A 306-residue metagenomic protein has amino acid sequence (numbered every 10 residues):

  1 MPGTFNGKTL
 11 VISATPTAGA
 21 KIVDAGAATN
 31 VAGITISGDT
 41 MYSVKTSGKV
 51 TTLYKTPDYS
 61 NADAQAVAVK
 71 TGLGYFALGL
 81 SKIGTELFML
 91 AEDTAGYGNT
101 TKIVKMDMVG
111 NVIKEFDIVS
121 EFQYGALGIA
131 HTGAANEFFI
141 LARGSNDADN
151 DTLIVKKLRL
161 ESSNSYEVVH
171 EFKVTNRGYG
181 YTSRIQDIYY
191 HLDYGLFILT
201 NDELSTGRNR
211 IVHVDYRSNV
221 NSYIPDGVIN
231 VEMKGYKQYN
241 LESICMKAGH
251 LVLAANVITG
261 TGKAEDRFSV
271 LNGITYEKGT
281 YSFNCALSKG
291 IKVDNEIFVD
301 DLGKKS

Functional and structural regions predicted by a protein language model:
V11, Y42-K70: Beta-propeller domains
T17-G26, D63-G72, N111-V119, E167-G178 (+1 more regions): A short beta-strand motif characteristic of beta-propeller blades
A27-T35, L73-K82, E121-H131, G180-Y189 (+1 more regions): Repeated scaffold domains used in trafficking and secretory/extracellular systems, primarily beta-propellers
T40-Y42, E86-M89, A135-I140, Y194-I198 (+1 more regions): Entry beta-strands of beta-propeller and related beta-repeat scaffolds
K49-K55, G96-V104, D147-L158, S205-D215 (+1 more regions): Structural motif
T56-N61, M106-N111, R159-N164, Y216-N219 (+1 more regions): Short loop/turn segments that connect beta-strands within beta-propeller blades
E92-Y190: Eukaryote-skewed repeat-based solenoidal scaffolds used as protein-protein interaction platforms, primarily
Y179-Y216: Loop/turn-rich, solvent-exposed surfaces of beta-rich toroidal or solenoidal domains
